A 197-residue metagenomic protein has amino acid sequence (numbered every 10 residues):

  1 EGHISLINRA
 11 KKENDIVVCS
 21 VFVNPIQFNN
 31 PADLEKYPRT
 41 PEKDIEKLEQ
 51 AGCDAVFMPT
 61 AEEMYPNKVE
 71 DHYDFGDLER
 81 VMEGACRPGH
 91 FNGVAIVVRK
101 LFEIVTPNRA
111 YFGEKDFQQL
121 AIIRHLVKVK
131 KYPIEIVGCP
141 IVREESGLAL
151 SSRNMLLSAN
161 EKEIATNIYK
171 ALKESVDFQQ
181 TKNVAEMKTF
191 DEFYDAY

Functional and structural regions predicted by a protein language model:
E1-Y197: Nucleotidyltransferase catalytic core that binds NTPs
